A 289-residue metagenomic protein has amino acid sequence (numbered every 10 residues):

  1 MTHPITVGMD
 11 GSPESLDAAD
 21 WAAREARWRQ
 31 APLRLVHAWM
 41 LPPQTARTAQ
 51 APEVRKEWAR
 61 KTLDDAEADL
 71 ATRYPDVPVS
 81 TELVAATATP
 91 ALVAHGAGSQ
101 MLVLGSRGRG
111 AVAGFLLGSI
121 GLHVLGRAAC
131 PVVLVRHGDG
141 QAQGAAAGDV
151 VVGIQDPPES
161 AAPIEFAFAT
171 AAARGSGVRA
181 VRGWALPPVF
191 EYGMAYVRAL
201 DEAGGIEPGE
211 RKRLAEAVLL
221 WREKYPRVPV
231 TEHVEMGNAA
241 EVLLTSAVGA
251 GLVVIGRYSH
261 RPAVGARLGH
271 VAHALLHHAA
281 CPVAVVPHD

Functional and structural regions predicted by a protein language model:
M1, E14, E53, D69-L102 (+3 more regions): Structural beta-alpha unit
M1-A49, G148-D201, R222-V230, H288: Small/aliphatic-rich secondary-structure junction motif
R34-V36, S80-V84, V133, R179-V181 (+2 more regions): General small-molecule cofactor/ligand-binding pocket signal
P52-K61, A199-G209: A short acidic, glycine-rich active-site loop that binds or catalyzes chemistry on phosphate/adenosine moieties
V103-S106, V132-H137, V283-P287: Short beta-strand elements of ligand-binding domains
L104-H123, A145-A147, L252-H277: Glycine-rich, Arg-bearing micro-motifs that act as flexible, cationic patches
G121-G140: Short, structured interface segments
P208, R213-A215, R227-V228, H233-D289: Hydrophobic multi-pass inner-membrane translocation pores used for secretion and envelope-lipid/glycan export
